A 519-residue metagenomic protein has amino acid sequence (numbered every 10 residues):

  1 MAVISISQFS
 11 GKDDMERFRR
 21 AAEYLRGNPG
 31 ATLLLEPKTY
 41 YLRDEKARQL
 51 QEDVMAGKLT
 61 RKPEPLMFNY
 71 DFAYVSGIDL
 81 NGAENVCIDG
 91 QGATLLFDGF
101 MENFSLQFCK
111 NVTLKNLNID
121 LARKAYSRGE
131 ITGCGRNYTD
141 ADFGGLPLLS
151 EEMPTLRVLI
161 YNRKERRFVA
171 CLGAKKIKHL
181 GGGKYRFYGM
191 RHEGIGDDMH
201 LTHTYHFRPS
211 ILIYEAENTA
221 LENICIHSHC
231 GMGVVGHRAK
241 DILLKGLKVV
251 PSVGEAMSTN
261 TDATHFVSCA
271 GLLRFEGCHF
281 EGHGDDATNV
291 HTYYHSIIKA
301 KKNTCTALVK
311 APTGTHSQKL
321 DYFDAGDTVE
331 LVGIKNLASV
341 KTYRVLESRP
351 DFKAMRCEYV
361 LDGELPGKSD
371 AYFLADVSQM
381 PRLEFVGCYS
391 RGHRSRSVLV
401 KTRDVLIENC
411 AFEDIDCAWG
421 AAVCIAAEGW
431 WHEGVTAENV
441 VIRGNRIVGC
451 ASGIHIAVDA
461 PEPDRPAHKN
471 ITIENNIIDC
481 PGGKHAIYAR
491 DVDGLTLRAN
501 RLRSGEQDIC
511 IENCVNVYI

Functional and structural regions predicted by a protein language model:
I6-L34: Acidic Gly/Asp/Thr-rich repetitive segments characteristic of extracellular carbohydrate-active and adhesion proteins
A22-R26, L42-C87, L96-K115, R123-Y138 (+9 more regions): Extracellular beta-strand-rich solenoid/capping regions of secreted or surface-exposed proteins that bind or remodel
D44-E45, F97-N103, R123-S127, R208-S210 (+8 more regions): Short glycine/acidic-rich loop motifs that flank beta-strands on beta-rich extracellular proteins
E84, C109-T113, A216-A220, H237-L243 (+7 more regions): Short "repeat-start/strand-capping" segments in structured domains, especially the N-termini of parallel beta-helix
F97, L121-R123, D140-L180, H316-A354: Ser/Thr/Gly-rich low-complexity blocks that favor extended beta-strand/coil architectures
C171, I177-F207, S339-T342, E347-E384 (+1 more regions): Small/polar beta-strand repeat architecture
K176-G183, Y188-M257, H265-F266, L273 (+3 more regions): Alpha-solenoid helical-repeat scaffolds
